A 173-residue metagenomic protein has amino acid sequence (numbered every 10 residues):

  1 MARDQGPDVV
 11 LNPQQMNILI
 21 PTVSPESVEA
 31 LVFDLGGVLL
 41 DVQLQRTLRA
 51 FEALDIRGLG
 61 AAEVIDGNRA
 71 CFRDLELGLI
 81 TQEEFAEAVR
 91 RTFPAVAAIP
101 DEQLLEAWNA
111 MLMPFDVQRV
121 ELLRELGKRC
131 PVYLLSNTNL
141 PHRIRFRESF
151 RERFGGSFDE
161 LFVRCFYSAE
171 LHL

Functional and structural regions predicted by a protein language model:
M1-M16: N-terminal amphipathic/basic-hydrophobic helices that include classical n-h-c signal peptides and signal-anchor
N12, S24-V117, K128, N139-R145: N-terminal helical cap/lid subdomain that shapes the substrate entry/recognition surface in HAD-like hydrolases
I18-I20: Short, basic/aromatic recognition patches
K128-R129, L161: Structured helix-beta-strand junction loops
S136: Short beta-strand/turn micro-motifs composed of small residues that flank or help shape donor/cofactor-binding pockets
L140-L173: Substrate-recognition "cap/lid" segment bordering the active-site pocket of phosphatases
